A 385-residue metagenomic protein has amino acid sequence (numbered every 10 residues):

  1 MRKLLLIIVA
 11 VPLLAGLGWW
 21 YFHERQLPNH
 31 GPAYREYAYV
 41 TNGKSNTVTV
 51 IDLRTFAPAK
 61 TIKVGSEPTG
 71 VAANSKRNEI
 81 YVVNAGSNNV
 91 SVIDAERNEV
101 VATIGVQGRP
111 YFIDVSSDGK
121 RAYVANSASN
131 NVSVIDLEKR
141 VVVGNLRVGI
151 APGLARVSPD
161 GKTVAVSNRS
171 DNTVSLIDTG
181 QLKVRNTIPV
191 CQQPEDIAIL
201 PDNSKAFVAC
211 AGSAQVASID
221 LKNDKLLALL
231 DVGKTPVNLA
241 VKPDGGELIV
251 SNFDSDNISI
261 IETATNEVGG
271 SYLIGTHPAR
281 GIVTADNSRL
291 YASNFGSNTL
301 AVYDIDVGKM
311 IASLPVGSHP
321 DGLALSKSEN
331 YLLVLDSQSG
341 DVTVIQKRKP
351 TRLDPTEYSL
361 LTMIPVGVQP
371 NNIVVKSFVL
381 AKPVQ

Functional and structural regions predicted by a protein language model:
R2-Q385: Predominantly soluble domains enriched in secretory-pathway, periplasmic, or organellar proteins
